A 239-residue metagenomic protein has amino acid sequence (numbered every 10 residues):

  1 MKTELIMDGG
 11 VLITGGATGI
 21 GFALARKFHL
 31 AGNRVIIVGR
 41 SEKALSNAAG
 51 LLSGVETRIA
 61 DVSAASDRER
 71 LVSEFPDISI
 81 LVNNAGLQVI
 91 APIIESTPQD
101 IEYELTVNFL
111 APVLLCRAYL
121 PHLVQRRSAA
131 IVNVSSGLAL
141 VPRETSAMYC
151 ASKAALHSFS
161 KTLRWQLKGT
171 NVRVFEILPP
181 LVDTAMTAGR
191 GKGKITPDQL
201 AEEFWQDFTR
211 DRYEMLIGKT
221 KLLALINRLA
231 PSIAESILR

Functional and structural regions predicted by a protein language model:
A17-G19: Conserved glycine-rich cofactor-binding loop
L51-S66: Rossmann-fold cofactor-recognition segment
P92-I93, T97-E102: Substrate-binding pocket helix/loop in short-chain dehydrogenase/reductase
C116, S152: Active-site helix of classical SDR
S136: Residue(s) in the substrate-gating loop at a strand-loop-helix junction that position the organic substrate next
R143-A147: Active-site loop immediately N-terminal to the catalytic Tyr-X3-Lys motif of short-chain dehydrogenase/reductase
E176, A188-R228: C-terminal helical subdomain
